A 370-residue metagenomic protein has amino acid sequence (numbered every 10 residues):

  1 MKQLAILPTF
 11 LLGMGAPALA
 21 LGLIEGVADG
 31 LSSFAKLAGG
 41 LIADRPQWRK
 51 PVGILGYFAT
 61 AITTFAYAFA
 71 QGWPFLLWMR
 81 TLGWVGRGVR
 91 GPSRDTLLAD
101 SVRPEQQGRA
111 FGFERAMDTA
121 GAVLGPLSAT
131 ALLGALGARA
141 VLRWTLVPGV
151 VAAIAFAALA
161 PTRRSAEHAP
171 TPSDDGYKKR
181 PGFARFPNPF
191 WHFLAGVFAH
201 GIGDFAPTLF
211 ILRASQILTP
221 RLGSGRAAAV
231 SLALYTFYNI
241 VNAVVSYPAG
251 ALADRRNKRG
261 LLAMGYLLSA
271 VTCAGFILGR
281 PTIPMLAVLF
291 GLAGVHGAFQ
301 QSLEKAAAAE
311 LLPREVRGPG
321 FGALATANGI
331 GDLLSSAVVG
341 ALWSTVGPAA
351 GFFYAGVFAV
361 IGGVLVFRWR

Functional and structural regions predicted by a protein language model:
M1-G30, W191-G223, A227, S231: Helix-loop boundary and gating motifs at the non-cytosolic
D29-L37, A122-V123, N239-Y247, G329-L333: Residue-level signature of mid-helix packing/kink "hotspots" within the transmembrane helices of 12-pass Major
A35-Q47, L133, V244-N257, W343: Helix-to-loop junctions at the C-terminal end of transmembrane segments in multipass secondary transporters
P51-F65, L146, G260-G275: Structural signature of the two symmetry-related core transmembrane helices
A68-M79, L278-L289: Helix-loop junctions at membrane interfaces in 12-TM secondary transporters
M79-A120, A307: Cytoplasmic helix-loop-helix junction between adjacent transmembrane helices in 12-TM secondary transporters
L142-A158, G351-F367: Symmetry-related core transmembrane helices of the 12-TM Major Facilitator Superfamily/SLC fold
R163-G196: Juxtamembrane intracellular "pre-TM" segments in multi-pass secondary transporters
